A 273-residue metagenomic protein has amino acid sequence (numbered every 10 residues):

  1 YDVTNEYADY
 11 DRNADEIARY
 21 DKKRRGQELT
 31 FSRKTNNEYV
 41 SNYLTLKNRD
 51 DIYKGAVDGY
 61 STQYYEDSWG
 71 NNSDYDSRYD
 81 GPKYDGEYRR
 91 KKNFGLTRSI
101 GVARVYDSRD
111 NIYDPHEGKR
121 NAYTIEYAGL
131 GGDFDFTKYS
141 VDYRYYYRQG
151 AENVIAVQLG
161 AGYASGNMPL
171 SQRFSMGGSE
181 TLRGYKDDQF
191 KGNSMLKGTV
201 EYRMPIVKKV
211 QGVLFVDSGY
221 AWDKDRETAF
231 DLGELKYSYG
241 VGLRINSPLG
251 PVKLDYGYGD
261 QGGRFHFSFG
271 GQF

Functional and structural regions predicted by a protein language model:
Y1, Y43-R49, A122-E126, Q158-G162 (+3 more regions): Transmembrane beta-strands of outer-membrane beta-barrel proteins
Y1-V102, Y106, S175-M176, E180 (+3 more regions): Gram-negative/organellar outer-membrane beta-barrel architecture
T30-N36, V105-R109, A128, R144-Q149 (+4 more regions): Structural signature of outer-membrane beta-barrel channels/translocons
T35-Y39, G118, G150-V154, V207-K209 (+2 more regions): Strand-connecting loop/turn motifs
Q63-S218, W222-D223: C-terminal outer-membrane beta-barrel translocator/porin domains of Gram-negative envelope proteins and their
V216-D231, F273: C-terminal beta-signal and adjacent terminal beta-strands/loops of Gram-negative outer-membrane beta-barrel proteins
F230-L232, D255-Y258: Short proline/glycine-enriched turn/loop segments at secondary-structure junctions
S238-G242: ATP phosphate-binding glycine-rich loop and adjacent ATP-lid/helix-beta elements within ATP-binding kinase/ATPase
